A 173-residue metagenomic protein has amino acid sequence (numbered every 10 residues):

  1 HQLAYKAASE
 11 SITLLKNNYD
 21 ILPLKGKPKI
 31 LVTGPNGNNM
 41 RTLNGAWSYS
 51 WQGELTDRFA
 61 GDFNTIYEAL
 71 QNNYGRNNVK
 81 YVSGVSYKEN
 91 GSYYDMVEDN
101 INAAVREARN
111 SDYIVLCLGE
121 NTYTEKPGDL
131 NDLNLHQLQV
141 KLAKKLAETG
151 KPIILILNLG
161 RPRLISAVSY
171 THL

Functional and structural regions predicted by a protein language model:
Q2-L173: C-terminal non-catalytic regions of proteins with extracellular/luminal or membrane-system context
